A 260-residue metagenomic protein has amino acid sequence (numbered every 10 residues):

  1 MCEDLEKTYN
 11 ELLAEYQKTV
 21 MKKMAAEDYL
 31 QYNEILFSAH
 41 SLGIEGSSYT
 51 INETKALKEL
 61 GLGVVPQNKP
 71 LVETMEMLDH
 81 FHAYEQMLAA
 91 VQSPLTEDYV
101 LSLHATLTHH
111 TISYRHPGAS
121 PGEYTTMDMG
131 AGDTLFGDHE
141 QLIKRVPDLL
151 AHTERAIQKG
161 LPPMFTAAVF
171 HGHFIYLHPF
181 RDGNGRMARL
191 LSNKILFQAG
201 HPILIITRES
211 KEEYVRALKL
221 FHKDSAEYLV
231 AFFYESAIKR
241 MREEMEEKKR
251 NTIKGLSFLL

Functional and structural regions predicted by a protein language model:
M1-D182, R186-L260: FIC/Doc superfamily catalytic core
